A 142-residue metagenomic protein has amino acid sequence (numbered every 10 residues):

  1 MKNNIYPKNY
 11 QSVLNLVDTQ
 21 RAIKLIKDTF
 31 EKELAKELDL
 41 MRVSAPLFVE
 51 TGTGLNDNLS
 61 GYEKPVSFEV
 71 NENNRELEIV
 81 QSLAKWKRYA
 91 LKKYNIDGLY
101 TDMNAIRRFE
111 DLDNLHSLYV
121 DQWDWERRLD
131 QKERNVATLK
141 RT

Functional and structural regions predicted by a protein language model:
K2-H116, E126: Class II aminoacyl-tRNA synthetase-like tRNA-binding/catalytic domains
L115-D124, T142: A short mid-domain helix/strand-loop element embedded in enzyme catalytic domains that forms or borders the active-site
R128-T142: Hydrophobic alpha-helical segments and helix pairs
